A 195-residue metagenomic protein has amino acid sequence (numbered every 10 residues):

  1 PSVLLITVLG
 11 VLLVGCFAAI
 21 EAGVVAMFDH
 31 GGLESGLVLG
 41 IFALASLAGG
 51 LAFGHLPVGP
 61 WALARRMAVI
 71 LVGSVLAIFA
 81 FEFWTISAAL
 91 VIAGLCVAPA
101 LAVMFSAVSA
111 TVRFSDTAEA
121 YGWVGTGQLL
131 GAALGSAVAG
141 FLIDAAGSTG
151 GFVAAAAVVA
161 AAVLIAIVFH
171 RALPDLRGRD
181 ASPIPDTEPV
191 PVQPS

Functional and structural regions predicted by a protein language model:
P1-F42: Helix-loop boundary and gating motifs at the non-cytosolic
V11, G40, L44, G122-L130: Transmembrane alpha-helical cores of Major Facilitator Superfamily
V24, P99-V112: Intracellular juxtamembrane helix-capping segments at the cytosolic ends of symmetry-related transmembrane helices
A48-A62, I143: Helix-to-loop junctions at the C-terminal end of transmembrane segments in multipass secondary transporters
A62-V103: C-terminal transmembrane helical hairpin of 12-TM major facilitator-type secondary transporters
D116-A146: A late C-terminal transmembrane helix in Major Facilitator Superfamily
F141-V159: A membrane-interface helix-boundary motif in multi-pass transporters
A154-S195: Multi-pass alpha-helical transporter architecture, strongest for 12-TM Major Facilitator/SLC carriers used
